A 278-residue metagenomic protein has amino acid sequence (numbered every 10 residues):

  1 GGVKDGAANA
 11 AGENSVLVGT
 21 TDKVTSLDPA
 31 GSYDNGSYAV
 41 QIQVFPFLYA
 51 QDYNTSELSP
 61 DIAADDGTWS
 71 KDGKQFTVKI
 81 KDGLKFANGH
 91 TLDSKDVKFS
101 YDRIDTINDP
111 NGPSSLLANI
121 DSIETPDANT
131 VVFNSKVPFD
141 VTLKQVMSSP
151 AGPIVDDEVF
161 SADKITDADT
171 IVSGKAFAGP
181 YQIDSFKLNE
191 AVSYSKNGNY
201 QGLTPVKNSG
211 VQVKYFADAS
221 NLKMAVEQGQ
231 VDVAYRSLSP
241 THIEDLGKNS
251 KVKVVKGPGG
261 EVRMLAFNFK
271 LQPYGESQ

Functional and structural regions predicted by a protein language model:
G1-S15: Short, low-complexity disordered leader/linker segments with a strong preference for bacterial N-terminal type II
G12-D22, D65, Q75-V78, S100-Y101 (+4 more regions): Short, well-ordered beta-strand elements
G19-W69, D102, A176-F177: N-terminal lobe/hinge region of extracytoplasmic solute-binding protein
V24-G31, S56-S59, V141-K144, V192-S193 (+1 more regions): Short, solvent-exposed loop/turn elements at domain surfaces
S70-D72, D127: Residue-level recognition of beta-strand termini and adjacent short loop/turns
K81-N111, Q182-Q278: Extracytoplasmic/periplasmic ligand-capture domains
S115-F160: Surface-exposed binding/hinge segments that line and control ligand-binding clefts or catalytic entry sites
S149-T204: Gly/Pro-rich hinge or "lid" segments in bacterial periplasmic/extracellular proteins
